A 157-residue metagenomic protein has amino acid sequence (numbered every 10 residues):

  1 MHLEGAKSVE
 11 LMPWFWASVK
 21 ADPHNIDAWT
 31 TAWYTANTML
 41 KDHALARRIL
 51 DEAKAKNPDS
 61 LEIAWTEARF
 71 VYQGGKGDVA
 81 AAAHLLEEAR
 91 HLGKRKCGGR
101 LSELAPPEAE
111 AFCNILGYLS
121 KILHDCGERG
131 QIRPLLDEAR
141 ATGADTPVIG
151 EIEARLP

Functional and structural regions predicted by a protein language model:
M1-H24, P134-E138, T142, E153-P157: N-terminal alpha-helical interaction modules that lie
H2, T35-N37, V71-Q73, L123: Residue at a conserved register position within TPR or TPR-like alpha-solenoid repeats
G5, M39-L40, G74-K76, C126: Structural motif corresponding to the intra-repeat A-B loop/turn of tetratricopeptide repeats
V9-F15, H43-N57, D78-K94, E128-T142: Alpha-helical repeat scaffolds
L11, V19-F70: Mid-length scaffold segments of soluble, non-membrane domains
P23, P58-D59, K94, E110 (+1 more regions): Short coil turns that delineate tetratricopeptide repeat
T30-A32, R47, L61-A68, G99-Y118 (+1 more regions): Alpha-solenoid helical repeat scaffolds
V79-A82, A89, K94-R129: Short aromatic loop motif centered on NTY/YTY
